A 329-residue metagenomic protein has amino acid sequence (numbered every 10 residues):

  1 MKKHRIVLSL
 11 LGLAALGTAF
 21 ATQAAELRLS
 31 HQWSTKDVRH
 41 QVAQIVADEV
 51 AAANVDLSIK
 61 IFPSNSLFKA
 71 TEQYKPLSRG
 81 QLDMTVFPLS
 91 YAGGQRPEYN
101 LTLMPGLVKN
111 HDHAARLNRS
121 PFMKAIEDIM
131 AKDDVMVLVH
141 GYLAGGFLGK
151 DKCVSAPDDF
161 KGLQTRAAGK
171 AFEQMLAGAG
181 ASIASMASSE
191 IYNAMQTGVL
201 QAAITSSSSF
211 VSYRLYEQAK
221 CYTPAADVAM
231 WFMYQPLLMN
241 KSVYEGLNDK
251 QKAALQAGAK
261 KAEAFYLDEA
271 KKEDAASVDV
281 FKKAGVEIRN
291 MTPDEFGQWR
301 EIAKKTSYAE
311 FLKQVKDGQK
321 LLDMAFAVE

Functional and structural regions predicted by a protein language model:
M1-L10: Bacterial N-terminal signal peptides that target proteins for export
L16-A21: N-terminal signal peptide c-region/cleavage motif recognized by signal peptidases
A25-H113, P121-E329: N-terminal secretory/targeting leader peptides
